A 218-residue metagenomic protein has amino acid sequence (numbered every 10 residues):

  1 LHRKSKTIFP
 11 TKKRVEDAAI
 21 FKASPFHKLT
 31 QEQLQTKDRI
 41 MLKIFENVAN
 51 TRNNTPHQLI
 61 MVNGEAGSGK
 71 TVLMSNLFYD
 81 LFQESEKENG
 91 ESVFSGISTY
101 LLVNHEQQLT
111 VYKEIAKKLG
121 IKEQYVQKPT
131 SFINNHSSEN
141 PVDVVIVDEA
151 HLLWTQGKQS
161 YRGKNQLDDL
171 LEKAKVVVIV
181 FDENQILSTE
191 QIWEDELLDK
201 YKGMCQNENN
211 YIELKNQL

Functional and structural regions predicted by a protein language model:
L1-H2: Accessory nucleic-acid engagement/destabilization modules that flank
K6-I8, V15, Y125, G157-Q159: A short linear-motif detector with a strong N-terminal bias
T7-E32, T36: Conserved adenine-nucleotide phosphate-binding loops and their immediately adjacent elements
I8-F9, K117-K118, A150: N-terminal start-of-chain detector that recognizes signal peptides and the immediate post-cleavage beginning
F26-K37, M41-T51, N63-S68, V72-S92 (+4 more regions): Conserved helicase motor core of SF1/SF2 NTP-dependent helicases
N54-P56: Extracellular/secretory-pathway, disulfide-rich ectodomains
L59: Walker A (P-loop) ATP-phosphate-binding motif of ABC ATPase nucleotide-binding domains
K113-H136: Short glycine-rich substrate-engagement loop in P-loop NTPases that contacts/grips substrate
